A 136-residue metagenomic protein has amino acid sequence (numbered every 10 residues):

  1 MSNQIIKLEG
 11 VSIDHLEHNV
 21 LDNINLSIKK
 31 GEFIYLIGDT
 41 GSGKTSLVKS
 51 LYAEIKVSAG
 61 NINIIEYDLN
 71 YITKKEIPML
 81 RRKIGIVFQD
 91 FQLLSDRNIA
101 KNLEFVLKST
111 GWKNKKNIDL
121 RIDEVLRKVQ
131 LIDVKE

Functional and structural regions predicted by a protein language model:
H18-N19, P78: Short coil-to-beta microelement around the adenine-binding A-loop and adjacent beta1/P-loop entry of ABC ATPase
I37-D39: The feature captures the beta-strand-to-loop junction immediately N-terminal to the Walker
Y52: Helix-to-loop junction immediately C-terminal to a conserved catalytic motif
G60-D68: Conserved ABC transporter NBD signature motif
D68, K116-K135: Conserved ABC ATPase "signature" region
L69-G85: ABC ATPase NBD coupling module
D96-V106: Short coil-to-helix segment of the ABC ATPase nucleotide-binding domain corresponding to the Q-loop/switch region
